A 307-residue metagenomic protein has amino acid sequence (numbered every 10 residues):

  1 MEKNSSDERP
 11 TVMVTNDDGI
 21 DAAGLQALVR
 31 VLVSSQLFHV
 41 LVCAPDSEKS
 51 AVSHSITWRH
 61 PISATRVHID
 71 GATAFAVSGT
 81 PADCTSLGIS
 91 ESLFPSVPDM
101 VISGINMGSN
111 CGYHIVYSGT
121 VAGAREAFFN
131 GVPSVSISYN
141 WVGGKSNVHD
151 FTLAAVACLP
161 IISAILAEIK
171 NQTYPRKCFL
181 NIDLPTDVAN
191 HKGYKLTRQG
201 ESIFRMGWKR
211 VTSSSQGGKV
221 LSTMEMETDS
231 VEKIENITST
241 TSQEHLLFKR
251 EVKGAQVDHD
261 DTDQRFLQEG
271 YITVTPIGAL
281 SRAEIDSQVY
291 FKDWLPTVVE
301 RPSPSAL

Functional and structural regions predicted by a protein language model:
E2-T15, A23-S92, S96-V97: A cross-family phosphate/adenosyl-ligand binding-site feature
N4, F151-L307: Electrostatically charged, flexible surface regions
D18, E48, T80-P81, N106-S109 (+2 more regions): Short glycine-rich anion-binding loops that position phosphate/pyrophosphate groups of nucleotides and phosphorylated
L41-C43, F75, I102, P133-I137 (+1 more regions): Hydrophobic/aromatic beta-strand patches that form the interior of the parallel beta-sheet core in alpha/beta enzyme
G88-P95, A122-P133: Alpha-helix C-terminal capping segments
S109-S118: Glycine/threonine-rich flexible loop motifs
F128-L153: Glycine-rich phosphate/pyrophosphate-binding loops and their adjacent beta-strand/loop elements at enzyme active sites
